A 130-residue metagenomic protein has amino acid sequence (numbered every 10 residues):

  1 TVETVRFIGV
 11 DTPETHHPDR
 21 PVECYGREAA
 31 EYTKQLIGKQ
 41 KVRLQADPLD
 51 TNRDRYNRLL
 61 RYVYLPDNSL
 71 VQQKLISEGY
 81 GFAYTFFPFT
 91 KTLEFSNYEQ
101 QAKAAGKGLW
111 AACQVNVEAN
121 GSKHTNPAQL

Functional and structural regions predicted by a protein language model:
T1-L130: Small beta-barrel nucleic-acid-binding modules, primarily SNase/OB-fold domains and secondarily Tudor-like barrels
